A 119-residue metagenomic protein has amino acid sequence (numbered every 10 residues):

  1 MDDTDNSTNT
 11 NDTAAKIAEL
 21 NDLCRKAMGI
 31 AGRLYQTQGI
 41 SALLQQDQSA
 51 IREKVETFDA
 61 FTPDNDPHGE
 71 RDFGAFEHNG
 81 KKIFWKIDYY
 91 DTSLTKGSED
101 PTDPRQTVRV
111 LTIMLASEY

Functional and structural regions predicted by a protein language model:
D5-E77: Compact soluble domain cores
D72-Y119: Short, compact, well-ordered microdomains
